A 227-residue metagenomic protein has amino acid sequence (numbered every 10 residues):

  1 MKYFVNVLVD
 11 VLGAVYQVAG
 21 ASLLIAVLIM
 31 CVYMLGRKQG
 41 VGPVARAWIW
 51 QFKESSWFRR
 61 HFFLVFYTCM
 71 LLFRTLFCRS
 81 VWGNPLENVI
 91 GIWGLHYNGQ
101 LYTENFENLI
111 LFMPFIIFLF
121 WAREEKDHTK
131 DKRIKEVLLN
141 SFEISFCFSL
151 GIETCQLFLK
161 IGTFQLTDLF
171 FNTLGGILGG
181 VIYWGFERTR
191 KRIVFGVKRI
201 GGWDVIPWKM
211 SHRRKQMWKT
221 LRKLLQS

Functional and structural regions predicted by a protein language model:
M1-I161, L166, G180-S227: Bulky hydrophobic segments
